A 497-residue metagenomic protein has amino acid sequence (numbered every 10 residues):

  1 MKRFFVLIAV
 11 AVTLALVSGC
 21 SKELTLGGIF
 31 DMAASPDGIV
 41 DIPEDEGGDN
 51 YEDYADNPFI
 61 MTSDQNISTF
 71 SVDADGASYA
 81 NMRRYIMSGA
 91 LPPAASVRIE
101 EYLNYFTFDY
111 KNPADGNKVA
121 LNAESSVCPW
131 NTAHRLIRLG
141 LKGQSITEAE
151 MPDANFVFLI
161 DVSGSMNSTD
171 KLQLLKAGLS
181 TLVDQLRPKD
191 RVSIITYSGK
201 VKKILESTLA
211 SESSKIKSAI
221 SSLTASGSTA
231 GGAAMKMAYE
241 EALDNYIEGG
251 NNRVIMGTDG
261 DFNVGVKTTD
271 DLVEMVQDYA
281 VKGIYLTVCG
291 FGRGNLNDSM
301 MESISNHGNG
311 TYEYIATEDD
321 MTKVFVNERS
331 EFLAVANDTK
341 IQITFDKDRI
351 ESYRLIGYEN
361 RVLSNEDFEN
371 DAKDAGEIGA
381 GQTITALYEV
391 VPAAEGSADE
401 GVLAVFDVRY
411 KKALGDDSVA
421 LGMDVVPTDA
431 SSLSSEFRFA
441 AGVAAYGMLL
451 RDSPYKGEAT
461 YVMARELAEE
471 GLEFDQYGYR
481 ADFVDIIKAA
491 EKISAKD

Functional and structural regions predicted by a protein language model:
M1-V6, S21: Positively charged n-region of N-terminal signal peptides that target proteins for export
V6-L14: Hydrophobic helical h-region of N-terminal Sec-dependent signal peptides in bacterial secretory/periplasmic proteins
A15-G19: C-terminal motif of bacterial Sec signal peptides marking the signal peptidase cleavage site
S21-F30, L121-T339, A393-A398, F474 (+1 more regions): Exposed acidic/Ser/Thr-rich ligand/metal-binding surfaces
D31-S96, P113-A123, N131-I137, G143 (+5 more regions): An acidic, Ser/Thr-enriched
A94-F108: Extracytoplasmic
E100, Q173-K176, A440: Short, well-ordered alpha-helical segments
